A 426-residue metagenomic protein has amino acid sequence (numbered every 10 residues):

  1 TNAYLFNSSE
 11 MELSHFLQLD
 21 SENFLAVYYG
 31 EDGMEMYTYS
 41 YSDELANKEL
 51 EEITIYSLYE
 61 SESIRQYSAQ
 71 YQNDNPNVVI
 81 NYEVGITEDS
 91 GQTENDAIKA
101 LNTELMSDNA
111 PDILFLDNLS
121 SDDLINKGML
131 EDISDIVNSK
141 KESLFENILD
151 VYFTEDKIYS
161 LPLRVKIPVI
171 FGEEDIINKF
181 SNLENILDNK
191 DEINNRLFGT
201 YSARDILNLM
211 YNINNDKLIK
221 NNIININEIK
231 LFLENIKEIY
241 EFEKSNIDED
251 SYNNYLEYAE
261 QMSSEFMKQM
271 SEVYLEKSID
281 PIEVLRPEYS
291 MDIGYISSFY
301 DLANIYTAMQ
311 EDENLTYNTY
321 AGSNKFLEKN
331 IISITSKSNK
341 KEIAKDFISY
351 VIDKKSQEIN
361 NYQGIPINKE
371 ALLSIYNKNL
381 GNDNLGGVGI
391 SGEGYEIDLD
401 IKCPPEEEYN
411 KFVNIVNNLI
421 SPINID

Functional and structural regions predicted by a protein language model:
T1-S120: Conserved N-terminal structural module of periplasmic/extracytoplasmic solute-binding proteins
N2-L5, E10-M11, F16-F24, Y29-G33 (+3 more regions): Mature extracytoplasmic/periplasmic domains
S68, S121, I125, L187-K190 (+5 more regions): Non-transmembrane alpha-helical segments in soluble domains of secreted/periplasmic/extracellular proteins
P76-V79, D108-D112, K157-I158, D191-N195 (+3 more regions): Loop/turn elements at helix/coil->beta-strand transitions in domains of secreted/extracellular proteins
D89-L130, L144-S160, F299-A308: Pocket-flanking alpha-helical
N118-V169, N178-S181, N185, D312-T319: Hinge/lid segment of periplasmic solute-binding proteins
F153-E272, S336, K340-E342: Helix-loop-helix "hinge/cap" segment bordering the ligand-binding cleft or interdomain interface
E241-E342: Extracytoplasmic/periplasmic substrate-binding proteins
